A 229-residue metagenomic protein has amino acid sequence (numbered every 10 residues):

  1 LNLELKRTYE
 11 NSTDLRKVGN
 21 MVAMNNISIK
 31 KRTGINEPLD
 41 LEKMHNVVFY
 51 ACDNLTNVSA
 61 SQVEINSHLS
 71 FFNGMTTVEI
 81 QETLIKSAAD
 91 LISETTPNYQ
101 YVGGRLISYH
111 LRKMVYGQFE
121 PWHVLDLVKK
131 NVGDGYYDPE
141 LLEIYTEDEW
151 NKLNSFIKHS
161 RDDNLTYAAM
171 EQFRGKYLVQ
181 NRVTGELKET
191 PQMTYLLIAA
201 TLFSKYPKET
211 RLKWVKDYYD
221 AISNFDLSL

Functional and structural regions predicted by a protein language model:
N2-L229: Extended catalytic cores of very large enzyme megasubunits
